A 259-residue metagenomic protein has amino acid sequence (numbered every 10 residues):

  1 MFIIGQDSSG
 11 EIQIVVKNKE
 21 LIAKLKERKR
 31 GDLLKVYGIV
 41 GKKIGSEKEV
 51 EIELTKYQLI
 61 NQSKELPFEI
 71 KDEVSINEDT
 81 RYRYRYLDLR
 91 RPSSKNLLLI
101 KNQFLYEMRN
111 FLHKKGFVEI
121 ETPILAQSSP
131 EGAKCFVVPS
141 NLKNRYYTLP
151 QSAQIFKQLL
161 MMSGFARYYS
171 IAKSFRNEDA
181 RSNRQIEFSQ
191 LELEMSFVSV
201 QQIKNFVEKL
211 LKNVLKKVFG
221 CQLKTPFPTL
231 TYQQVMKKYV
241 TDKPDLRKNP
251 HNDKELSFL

Functional and structural regions predicted by a protein language model:
M1-L259: Class II aminoacyl-tRNA synthetase catalytic cores and aaRS-like
